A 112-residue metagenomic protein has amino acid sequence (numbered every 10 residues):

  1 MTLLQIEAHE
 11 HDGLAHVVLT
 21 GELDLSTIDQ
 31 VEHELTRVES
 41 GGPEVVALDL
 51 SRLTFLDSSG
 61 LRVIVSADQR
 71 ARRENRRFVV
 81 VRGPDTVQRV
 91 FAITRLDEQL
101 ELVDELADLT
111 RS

Functional and structural regions predicted by a protein language model:
M1-T54, V65-S112: STAS-like cytosolic regulatory interaction modules
D57: Conserved G/P- and acidic residue-centered "switch" motifs that form tight phosphate/ATP-binding loops in soluble
